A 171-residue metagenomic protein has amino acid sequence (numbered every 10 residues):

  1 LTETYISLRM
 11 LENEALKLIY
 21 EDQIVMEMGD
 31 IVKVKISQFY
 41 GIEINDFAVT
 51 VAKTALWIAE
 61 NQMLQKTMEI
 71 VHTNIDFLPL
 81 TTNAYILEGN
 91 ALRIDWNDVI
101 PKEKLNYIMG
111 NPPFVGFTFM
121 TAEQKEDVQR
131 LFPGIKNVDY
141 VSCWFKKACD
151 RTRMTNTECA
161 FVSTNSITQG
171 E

Functional and structural regions predicted by a protein language model:
L1-E171: SAM-dependent methyltransferase catalytic region
